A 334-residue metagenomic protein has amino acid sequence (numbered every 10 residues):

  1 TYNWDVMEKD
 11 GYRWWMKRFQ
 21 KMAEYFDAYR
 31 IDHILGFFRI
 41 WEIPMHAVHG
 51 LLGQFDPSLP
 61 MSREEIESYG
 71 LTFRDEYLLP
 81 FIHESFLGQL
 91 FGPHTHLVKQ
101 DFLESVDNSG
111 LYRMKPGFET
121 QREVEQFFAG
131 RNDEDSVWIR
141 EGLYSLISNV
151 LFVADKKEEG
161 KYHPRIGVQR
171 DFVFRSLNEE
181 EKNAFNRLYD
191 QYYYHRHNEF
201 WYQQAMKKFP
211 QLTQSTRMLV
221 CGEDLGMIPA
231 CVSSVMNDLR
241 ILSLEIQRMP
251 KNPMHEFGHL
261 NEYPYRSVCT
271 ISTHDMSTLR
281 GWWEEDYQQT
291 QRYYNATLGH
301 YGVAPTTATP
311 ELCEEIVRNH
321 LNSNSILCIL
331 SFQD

Functional and structural regions predicted by a protein language model:
T1-D334: Catalytic cores of glycan-processing enzymes that make or break glycosidic bonds
